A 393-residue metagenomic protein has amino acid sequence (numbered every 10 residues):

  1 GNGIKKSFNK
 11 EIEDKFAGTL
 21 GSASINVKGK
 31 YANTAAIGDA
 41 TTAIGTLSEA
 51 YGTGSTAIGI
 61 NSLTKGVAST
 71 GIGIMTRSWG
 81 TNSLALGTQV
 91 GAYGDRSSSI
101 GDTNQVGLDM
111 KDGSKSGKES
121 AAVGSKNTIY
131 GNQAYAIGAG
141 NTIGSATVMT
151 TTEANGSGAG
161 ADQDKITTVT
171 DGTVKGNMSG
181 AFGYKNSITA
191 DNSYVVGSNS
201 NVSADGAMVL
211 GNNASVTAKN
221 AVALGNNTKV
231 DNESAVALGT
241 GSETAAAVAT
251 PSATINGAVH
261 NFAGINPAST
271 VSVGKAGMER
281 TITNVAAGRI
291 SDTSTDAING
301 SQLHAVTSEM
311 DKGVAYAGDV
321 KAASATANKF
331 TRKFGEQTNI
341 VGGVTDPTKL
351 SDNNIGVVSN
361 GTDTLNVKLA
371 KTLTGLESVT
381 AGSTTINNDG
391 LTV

Functional and structural regions predicted by a protein language model:
G1-N284, S301-H304: Glycine- and small/polar-enriched repetitive beta-structure motifs of secreted/surface proteins
K5, N9, E13, G361-N366 (+2 more regions): Low-complexity, glycine- and small/polar-enriched segments
K6-K15, K111-K115, A287-G300, A322-N339: Short, polar loop/linker segments at the starts of domains and inter-domain junctions
K118, A223, P251-N266, A327-S351 (+1 more regions): Short, solvent-exposed secondary-structure boundary motifs
A121, V271, I282, L303 (+2 more regions): Low-complexity, small-hydrophobic/phenylalanine-enriched stretches that adopt extended beta/coil conformations used
P267, K275-A305, S351, S359-D363 (+1 more regions): Extracellular repetitive beta-rich solenoid segments
H304-K312: Extracellular/surface-exposed low-complexity segments
D311-L365: Extracellular receptor-binding modules and their adjoining Ser/Thr/Gly/Asp/Asn-rich linkers
